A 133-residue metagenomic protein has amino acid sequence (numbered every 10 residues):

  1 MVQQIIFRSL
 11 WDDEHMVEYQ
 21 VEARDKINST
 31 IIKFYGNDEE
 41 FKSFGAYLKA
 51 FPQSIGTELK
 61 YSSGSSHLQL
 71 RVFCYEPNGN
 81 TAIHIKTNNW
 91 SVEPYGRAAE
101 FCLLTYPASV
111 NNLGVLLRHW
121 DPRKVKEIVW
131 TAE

Functional and structural regions predicted by a protein language model:
M1-N28, N88, T131: N-terminal domain-start interaction segment
I5-L10, Q53-P77, P122-E133: DNA polymerase processivity clamps
W11-E14, I27-K42, K49, H67-L68 (+2 more regions): Short, low-complexity cationic-aromatic patches
W11-Q20, H67-E93: Intrinsic, low-complexity N-terminal interaction/targeting segments
N28, A50-G56, N80, W90-Y95 (+1 more regions): Short loop/beta submotifs within extracellular cysteine-rich repeat domains
S29, T81, K86, N112 (+1 more regions): Terminal targeting/leader modules
W90-E133: Mixed-charge, glycine-accented linear interaction segment located at domain edges/termini
